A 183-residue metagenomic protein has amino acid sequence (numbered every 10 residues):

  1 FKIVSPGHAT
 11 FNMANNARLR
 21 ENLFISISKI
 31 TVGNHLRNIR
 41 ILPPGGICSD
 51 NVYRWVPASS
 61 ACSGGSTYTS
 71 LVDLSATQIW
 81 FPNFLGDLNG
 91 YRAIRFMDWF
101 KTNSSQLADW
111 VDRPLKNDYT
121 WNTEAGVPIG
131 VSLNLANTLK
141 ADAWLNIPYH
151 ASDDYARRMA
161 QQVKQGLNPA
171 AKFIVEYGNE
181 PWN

Functional and structural regions predicted by a protein language model:
F1-N183: Non-catalytic accessory regions flanking glycosidase/transglycosidase catalytic cores in CAZymes
